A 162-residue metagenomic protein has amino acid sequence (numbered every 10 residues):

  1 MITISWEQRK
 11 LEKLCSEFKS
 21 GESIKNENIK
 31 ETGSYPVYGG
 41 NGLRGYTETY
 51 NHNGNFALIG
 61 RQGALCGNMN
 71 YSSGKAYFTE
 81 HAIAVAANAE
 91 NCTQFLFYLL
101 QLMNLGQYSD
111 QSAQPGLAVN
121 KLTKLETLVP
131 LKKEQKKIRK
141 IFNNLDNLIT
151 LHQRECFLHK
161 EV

Functional and structural regions predicted by a protein language model:
M1-E22, N28-V37: Non-catalytic DNA-recognition/assembly elements of restriction-modification systems
M1-K13, L128-V162: Amphipathic alpha-helical coiled-coil/heptad-repeat segments
K25-N28, Y108-S112, Q153: A short, aromatic/hydrophobic, helix- or strand-capping loop or linear motif that either lines the entrance/gate
P36, I83, K140: Conserved, well-structured core segments
G39-Q101, D110-A113, A118-L122: A short beta-sheet element
